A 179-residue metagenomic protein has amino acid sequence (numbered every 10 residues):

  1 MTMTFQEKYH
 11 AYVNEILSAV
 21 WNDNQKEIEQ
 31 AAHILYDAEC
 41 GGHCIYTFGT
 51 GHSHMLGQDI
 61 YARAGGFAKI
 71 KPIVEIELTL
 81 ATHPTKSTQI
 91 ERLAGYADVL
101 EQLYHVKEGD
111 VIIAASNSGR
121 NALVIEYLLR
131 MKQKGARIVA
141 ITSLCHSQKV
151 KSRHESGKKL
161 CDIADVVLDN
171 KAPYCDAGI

Functional and structural regions predicted by a protein language model:
M1-N22: Generic N-terminal amphipathic, Lys/Arg-enriched alpha-helix
F5, V20-D23, E27, H52 (+2 more regions): Catalytic cores of large soluble enzymes that bind and process phosphate-bearing ligands
F5, Y9-Y12, A31, L56 (+1 more regions): Alpha-helical structural motif
S18, H33-Y36, L129: Surface-exposed alpha-helical segments enriched in charged/polar residues
D23-C40: A short, well-structured juxtamembrane/interface segment
C40-H43, T47-I179: Glycine-rich phosphate-binding loops that contact phosphosugars or nucleotide phosphates
